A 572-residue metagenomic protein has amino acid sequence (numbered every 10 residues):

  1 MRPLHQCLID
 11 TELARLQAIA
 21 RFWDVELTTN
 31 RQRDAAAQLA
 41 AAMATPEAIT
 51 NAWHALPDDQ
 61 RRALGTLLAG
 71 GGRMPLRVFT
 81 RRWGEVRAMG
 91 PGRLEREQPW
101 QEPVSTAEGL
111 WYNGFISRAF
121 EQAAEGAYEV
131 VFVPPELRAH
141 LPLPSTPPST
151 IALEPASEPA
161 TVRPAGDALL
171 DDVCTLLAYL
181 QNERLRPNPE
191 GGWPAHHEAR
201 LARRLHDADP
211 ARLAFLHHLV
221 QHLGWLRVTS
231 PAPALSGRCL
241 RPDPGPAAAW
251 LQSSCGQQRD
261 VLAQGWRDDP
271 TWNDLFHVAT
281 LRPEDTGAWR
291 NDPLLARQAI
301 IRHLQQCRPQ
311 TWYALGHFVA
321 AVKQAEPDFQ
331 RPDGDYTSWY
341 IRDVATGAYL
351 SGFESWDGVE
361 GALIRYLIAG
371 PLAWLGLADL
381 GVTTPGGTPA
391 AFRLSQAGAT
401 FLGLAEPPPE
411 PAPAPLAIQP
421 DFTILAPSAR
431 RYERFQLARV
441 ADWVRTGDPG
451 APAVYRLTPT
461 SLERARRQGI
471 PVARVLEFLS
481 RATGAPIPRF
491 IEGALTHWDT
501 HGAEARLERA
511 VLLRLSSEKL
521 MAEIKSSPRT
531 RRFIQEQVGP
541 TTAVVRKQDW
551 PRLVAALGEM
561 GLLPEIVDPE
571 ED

Functional and structural regions predicted by a protein language model:
M1-W356, P420-A426, R430-E433, D442-R445 (+1 more regions): Short, amphipathic alpha-helical interface elements at domain boundaries that mediate macromolecular binding
L153-E154, A160-C174, L180, S254-D572: Extended alpha-helical interface modules used as scaffolds for assembling large macromolecular complexes
